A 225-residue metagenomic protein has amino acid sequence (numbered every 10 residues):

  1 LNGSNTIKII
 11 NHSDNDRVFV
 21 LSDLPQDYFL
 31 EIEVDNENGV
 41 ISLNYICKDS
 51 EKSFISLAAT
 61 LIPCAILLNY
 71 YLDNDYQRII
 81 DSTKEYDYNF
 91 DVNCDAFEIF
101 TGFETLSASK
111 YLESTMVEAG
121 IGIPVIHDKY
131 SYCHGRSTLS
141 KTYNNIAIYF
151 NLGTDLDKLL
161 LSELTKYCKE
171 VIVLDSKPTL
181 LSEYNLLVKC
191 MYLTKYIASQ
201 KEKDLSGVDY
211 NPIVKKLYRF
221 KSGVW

Functional and structural regions predicted by a protein language model:
L1-K84, Y143-I146, F150-S176: Glycine-rich phosphate-binding loops that contact phosphosugars or nucleotide phosphates
V20-S22, E31-V34, G39-S42, S107-S109 (+5 more regions): Small-side-chain structural scaffolding
D23, D128-K129, S176, Y210: Proline- and acidic/polar-enriched loop/turn elements at helix boundaries
C47-N144, R219-W225: Active-site phosphate/pyrophosphate-binding segments
S107-A108, L156, L181-N185: Secondary-structure boundary/capping motif
K141-I148, C190, T194: Short basic, glycine-rich beta-strand/loop surfaces that mediate nucleic-acid
T165-W225: Phosphate-moiety recognition in structured ligand-binding domains
